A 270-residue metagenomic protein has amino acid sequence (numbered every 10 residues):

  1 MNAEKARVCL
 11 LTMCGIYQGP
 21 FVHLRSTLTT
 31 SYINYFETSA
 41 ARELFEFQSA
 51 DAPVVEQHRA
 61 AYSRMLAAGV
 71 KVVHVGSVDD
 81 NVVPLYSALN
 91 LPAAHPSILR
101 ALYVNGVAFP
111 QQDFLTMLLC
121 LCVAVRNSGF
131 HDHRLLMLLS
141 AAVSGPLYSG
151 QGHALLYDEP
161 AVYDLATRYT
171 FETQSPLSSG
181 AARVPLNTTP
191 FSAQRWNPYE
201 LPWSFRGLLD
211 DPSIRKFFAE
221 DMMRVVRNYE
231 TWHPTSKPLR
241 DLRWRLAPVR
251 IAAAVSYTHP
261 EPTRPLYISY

Functional and structural regions predicted by a protein language model:
M1-A60, R64-L66, V82, L89: Serine-dependent carboxylesterase/thioesterase catalytic core of lipase-like alpha/beta-hydrolase/SGNH enzymes
A68-Y270: C-terminal catalytic-base region of ester-bond hydrolases, centering on the histidine of the charge-relay
